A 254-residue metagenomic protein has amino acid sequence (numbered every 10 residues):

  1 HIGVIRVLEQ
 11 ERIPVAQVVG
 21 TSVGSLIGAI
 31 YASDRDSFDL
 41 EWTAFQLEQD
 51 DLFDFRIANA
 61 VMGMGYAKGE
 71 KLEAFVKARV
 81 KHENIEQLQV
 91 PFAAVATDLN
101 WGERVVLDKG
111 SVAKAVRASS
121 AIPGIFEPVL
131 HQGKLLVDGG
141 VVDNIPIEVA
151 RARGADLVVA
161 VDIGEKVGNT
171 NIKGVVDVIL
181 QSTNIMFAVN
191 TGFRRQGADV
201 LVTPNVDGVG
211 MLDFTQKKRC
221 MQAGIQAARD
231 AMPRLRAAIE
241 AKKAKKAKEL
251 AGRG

Functional and structural regions predicted by a protein language model:
H1-T21, A29-G254: Patatin-like phospholipase
